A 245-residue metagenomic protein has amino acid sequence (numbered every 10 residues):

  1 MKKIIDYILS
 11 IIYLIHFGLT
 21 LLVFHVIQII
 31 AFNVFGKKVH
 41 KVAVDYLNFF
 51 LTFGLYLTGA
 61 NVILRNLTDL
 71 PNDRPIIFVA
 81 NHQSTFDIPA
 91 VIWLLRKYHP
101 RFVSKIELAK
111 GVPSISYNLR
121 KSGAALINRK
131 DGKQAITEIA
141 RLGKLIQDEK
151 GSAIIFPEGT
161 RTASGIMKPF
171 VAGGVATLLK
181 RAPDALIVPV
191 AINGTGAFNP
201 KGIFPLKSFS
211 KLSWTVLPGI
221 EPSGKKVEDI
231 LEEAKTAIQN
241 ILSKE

Functional and structural regions predicted by a protein language model:
M1-N61: N-terminal membrane-anchoring alpha-helices
L21, Q28-N33, K37-V44, L57 (+1 more regions): Catalytic core of membrane glycerolipid acyltransferases/transacylases, capturing the structured, soluble-facing
L64, A125-N128, P222: Short acidic-hydrophobic, aromatic-tinged amphipathic segments that line or gate anion-handling sites
P75-I77, A124, K150-F156, L186: Residue-level preference for the first positions of well-ordered beta-strands
P113-S116, S152-I154, T160-D229: A cross-family acyltransferase "interaction/gating" segment
G123-L145, K150: A membrane-cytosol interface segment of integral membrane proteins
A135, R141-G143, E158-I166: Soluble extracytoplasmic domains of inner/organellar membrane proteins
G224-E245: A cross-taxonomic marker for long C-terminal extensions/tails that follow the last structured domain
